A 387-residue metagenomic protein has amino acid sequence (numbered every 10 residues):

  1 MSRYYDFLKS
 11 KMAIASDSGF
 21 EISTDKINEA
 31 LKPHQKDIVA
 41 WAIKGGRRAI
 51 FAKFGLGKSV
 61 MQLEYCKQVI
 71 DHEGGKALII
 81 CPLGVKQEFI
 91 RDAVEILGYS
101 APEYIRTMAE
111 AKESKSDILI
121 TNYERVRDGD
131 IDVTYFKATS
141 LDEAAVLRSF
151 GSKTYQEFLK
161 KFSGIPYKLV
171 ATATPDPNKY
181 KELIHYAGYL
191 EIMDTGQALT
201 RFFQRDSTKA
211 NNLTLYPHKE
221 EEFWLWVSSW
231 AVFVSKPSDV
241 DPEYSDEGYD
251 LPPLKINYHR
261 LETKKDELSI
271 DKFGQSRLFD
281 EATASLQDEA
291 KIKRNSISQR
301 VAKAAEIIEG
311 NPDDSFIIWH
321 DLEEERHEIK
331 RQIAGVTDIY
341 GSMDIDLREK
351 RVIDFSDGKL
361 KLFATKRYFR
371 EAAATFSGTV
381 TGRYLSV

Functional and structural regions predicted by a protein language model:
L8-F51: Conserved pre-motif I regulatory segment
G45-Y65: Walker A/P-loop
S59-E64, G74-E95, P177-E182, D321-E323: Conserved Walker A/P-loop ATP-binding site and its immediately adjacent core in helicase/helicase-like ATPase domains
D71-K76, R91, E95-G98, A138 (+2 more regions): Conserved P-loop NTPase motor "coupling/switch" region that bridges the ATPase
A109-A138, S149: Conserved helix/coil segment N-terminal to the catalytic DExD/H
N122, T337-V387: Conserved RecA-like P-loop NTPase helicase motor core
G164-T200, Y244-K272, A364-V387: SF2 helicase/translocase ATPase core recognition
V240-R348, I353: Conserved helicase/translocase motor-coupling segment
